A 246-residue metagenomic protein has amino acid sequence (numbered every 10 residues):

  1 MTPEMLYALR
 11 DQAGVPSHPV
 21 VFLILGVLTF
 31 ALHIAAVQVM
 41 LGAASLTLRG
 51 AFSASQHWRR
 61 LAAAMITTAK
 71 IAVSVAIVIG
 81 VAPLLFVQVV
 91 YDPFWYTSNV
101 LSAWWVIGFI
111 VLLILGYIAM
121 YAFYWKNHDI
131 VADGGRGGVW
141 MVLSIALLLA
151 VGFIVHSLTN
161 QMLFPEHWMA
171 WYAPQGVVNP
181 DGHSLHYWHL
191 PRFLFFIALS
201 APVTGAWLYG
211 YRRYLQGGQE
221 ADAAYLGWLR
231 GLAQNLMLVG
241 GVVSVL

Functional and structural regions predicted by a protein language model:
M1-F30, H57, L61, L85-W105 (+2 more regions): Membrane-interface interhelical loops and short amphipathic "cap" helices that link adjacent transmembrane segments
T29-G42, A72: Functionally critical transmembrane alpha-helices in membrane proteins and complexes, commonly lining
H33, M65, F195: Divalent metal-coordination and catalytic microenvironments
V37-T47, I107-Y124, L194-R212: Hydrophobic cores of alpha-helical transmembrane segments in multi-pass inner/ER membrane proteins, independent
M40, M65-T68, A72, A76 (+2 more regions): Small-residue packing motifs within transmembrane alpha-helices
A43-T68, L85-T97, F123-R136, A206-N235: Juxtamembrane membrane-water interface segments of multi-pass membrane proteins, especially cytoplasmic-side
A72-L143, V245-L246: Membrane-interface helix-loop-helix modules in multi-pass inner-membrane proteins
D129-L246: Long, contiguous internal "core" modules enriched in hydrophobic/ aromatic residues
